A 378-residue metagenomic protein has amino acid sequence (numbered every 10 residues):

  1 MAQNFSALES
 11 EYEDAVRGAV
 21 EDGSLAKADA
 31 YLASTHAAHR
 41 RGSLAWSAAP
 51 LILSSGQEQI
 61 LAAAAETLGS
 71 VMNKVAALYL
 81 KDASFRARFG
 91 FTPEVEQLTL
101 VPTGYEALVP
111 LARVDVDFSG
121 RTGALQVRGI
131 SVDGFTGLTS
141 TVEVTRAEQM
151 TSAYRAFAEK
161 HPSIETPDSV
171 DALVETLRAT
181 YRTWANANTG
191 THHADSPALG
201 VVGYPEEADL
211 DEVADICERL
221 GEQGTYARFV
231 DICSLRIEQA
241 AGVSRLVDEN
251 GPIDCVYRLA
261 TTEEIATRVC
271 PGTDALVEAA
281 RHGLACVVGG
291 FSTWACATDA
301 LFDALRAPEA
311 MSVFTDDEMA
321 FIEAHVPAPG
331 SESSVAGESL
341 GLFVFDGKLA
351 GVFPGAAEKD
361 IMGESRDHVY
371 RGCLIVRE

Functional and structural regions predicted by a protein language model:
M1-E378: Preference for protein termini
